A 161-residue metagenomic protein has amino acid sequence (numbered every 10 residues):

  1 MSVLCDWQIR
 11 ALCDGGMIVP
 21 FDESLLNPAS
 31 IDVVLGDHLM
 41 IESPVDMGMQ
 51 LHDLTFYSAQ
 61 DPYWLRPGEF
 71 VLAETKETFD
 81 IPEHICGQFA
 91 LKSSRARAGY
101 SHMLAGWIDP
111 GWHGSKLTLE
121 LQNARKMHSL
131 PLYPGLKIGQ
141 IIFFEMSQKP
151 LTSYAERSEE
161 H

Functional and structural regions predicted by a protein language model:
M1-E160: DUTPase catalytic domain/fold
